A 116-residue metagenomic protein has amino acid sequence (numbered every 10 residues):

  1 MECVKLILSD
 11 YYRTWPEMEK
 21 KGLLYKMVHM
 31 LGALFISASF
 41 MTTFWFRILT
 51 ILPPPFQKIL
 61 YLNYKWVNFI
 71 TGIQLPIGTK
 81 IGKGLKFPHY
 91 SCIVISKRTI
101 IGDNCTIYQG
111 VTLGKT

Functional and structural regions predicted by a protein language model:
M1-T71: Terminal amphipathic alpha-helical/low-complexity segments used for targeting or macromolecular assembly
T50-T116: Flexible, glycine/small-residue-enriched loop-and-beta-strand segment within the central core of proteins
